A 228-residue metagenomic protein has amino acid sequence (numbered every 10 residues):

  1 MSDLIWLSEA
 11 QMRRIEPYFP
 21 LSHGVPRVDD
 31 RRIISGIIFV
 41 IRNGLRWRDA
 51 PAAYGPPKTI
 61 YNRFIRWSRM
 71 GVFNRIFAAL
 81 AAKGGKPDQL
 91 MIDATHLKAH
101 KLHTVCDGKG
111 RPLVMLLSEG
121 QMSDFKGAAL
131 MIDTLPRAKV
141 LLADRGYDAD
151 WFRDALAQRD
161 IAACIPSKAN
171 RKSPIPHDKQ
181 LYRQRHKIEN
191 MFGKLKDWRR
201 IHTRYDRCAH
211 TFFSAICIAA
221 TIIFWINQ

Functional and structural regions predicted by a protein language model:
M1-Q228: Short alpha-helical elements
